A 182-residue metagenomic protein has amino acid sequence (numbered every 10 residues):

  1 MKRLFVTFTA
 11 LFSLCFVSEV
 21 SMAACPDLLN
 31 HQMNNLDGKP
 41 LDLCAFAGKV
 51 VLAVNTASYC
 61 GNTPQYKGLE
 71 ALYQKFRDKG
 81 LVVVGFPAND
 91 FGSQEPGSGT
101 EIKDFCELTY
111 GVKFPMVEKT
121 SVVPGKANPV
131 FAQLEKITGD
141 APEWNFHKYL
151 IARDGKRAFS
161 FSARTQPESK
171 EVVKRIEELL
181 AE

Functional and structural regions predicted by a protein language model:
M1-L4: Positively charged n-region of N-terminal signal peptides that target proteins for export
T7-V17: Bacterial N-terminal signal peptides
M22-C44, P64: N-terminal "domain-start" segment that seeds a small globular fold
N35, N55-Y59: Amphipathic alpha-helical repeat scaffolds
A47-V51, R77-V82, Y110-P115, N145-F146 (+1 more regions): Loop/turn elements at helix/coil->beta-strand transitions in domains of secreted/extracellular proteins
N62-A127: Structural microenvironment flanking redox-active thiols in thiol-disulfide oxidoreductases
P129-E182: Thiol-/selenol-based redox modules, centered on thioredoxin-like and closely related oxidoreductase domains
